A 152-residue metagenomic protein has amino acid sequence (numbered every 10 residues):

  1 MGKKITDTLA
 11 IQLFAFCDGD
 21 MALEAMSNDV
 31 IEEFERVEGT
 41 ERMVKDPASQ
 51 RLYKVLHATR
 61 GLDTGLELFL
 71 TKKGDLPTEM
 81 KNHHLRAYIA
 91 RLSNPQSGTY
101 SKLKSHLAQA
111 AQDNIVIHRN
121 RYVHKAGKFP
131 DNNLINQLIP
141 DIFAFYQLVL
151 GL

Functional and structural regions predicted by a protein language model:
M1-R51: Charged alpha-helical initiation segments
D18, A22, D46-K54, L103-L107 (+2 more regions): Non-transmembrane, amphipathic alpha-helical segments
G39-D46, L70, G74, G127 (+1 more regions): Short, flexible helix-adjacent loops and helix caps
A48-K73: Short, hydrophobic, well-ordered secondary-structure elements
K54-A58, L62, L85, A108 (+2 more regions): Short runs of predominantly hydrophobic/aromatic residues within well-ordered alpha helices that form helix-helix
H57, K81-H83, H124-K125: Histidine-centered active-site/metal-ligand motif
T71-H106: Short, charged amphipathic alpha-helical segments flanked by flexible coils
G98-L152: Charge-enriched, short contiguous segments at helix-coil
